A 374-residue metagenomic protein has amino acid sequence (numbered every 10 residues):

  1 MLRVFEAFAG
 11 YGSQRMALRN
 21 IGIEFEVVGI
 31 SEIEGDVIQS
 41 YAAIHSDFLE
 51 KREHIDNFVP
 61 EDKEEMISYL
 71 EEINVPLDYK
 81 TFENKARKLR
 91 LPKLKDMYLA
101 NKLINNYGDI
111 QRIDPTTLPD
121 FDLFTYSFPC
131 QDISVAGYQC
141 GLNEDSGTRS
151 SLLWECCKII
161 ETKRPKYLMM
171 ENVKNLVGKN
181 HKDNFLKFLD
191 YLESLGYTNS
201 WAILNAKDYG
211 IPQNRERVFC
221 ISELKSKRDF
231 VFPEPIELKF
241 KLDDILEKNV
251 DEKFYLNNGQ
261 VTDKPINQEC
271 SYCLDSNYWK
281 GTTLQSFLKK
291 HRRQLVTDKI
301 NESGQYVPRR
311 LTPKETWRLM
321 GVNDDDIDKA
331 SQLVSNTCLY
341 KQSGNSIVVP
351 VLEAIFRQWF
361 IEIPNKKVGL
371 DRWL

Functional and structural regions predicted by a protein language model:
L2, V28, N105, L123 (+1 more regions): Hydrophobic "anchor" residues on beta-strands that sit immediately upstream of conserved functional sites
L2-E72, G108: SAM cofactor-binding core of SAM-dependent methyltransferases, primarily the Rossmann-like beta-alpha-beta module
S13, D109, L152-E155, V351: Well-ordered alpha-helical segments embedded in enzymatic catalytic cores
M16-N20, A43, K158-E161, D190 (+2 more regions): Short, well-ordered alpha-helices that flank and scaffold nucleotide-derived cofactor binding pockets
F48-K102: Charged, glycine/proline-rich intrinsically disordered loops and linkers
Y69, I73, K88-D96, A100 (+4 more regions): Class I S-adenosyl-L-methionine
L103-D109: A conserved beta-strand/loop element that lines the FAD pocket in flavoprotein oxidoreductases
E252-L374: C-terminal target-recognition/interaction regions appended to catalytic cores
